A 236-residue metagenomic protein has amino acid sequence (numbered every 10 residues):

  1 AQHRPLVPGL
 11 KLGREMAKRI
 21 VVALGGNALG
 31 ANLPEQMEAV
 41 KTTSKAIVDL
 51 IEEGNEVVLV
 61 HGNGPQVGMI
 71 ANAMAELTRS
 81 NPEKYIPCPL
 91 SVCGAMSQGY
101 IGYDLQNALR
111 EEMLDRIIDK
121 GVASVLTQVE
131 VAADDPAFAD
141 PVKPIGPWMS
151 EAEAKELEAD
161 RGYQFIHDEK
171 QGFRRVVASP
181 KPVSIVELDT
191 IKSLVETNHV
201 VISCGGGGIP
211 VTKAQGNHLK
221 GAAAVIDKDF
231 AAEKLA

Functional and structural regions predicted by a protein language model:
A1-E15: Short, Lys/Arg-enriched N-terminal segments with co-localized hydrophobic residues within the first ~10-30 amino acids
M16-V60, M69-R79, S193-N198: N-terminal glycine-/serine-/threonine-rich phosphate-binding loop
A28-G30, G64-G68, V131-A133, I209-V211: Short, active-site-adjacent cap segments at secondary-structure transitions
A28-P34, K170-A178, T212-A222: Short, basic, glycine/proline-bearing loop/turn elements
Q36-K41, A73-K84, A139-G146, G216-A223: A glycine- and small-aliphatic-rich helix-loop capping segment at beta-alpha/alpha-beta transitions that lines
V40-A46, Y85, S193, N217-L235: Gly/Ser/Thr-rich active-site loops/lids in small-molecule metabolic enzymes that frequently grip phosphoryl groups
L77-V201: Ligand-binding beta-strand-loop-alpha-helix segment within the catalytic cores of soluble metabolic enzymes
V201-G205, P210-T212: Short, conserved beta-strand edge motifs with alternating hydrophobic and charged residues
